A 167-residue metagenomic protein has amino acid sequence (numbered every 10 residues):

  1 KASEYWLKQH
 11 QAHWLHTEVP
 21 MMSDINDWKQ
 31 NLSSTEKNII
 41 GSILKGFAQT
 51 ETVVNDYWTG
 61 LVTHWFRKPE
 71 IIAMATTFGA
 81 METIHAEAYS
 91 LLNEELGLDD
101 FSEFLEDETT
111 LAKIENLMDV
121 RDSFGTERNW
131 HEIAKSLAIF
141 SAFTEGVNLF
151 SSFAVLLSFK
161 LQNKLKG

Functional and structural regions predicted by a protein language model:
K1-G167: Non-heme di-metal
